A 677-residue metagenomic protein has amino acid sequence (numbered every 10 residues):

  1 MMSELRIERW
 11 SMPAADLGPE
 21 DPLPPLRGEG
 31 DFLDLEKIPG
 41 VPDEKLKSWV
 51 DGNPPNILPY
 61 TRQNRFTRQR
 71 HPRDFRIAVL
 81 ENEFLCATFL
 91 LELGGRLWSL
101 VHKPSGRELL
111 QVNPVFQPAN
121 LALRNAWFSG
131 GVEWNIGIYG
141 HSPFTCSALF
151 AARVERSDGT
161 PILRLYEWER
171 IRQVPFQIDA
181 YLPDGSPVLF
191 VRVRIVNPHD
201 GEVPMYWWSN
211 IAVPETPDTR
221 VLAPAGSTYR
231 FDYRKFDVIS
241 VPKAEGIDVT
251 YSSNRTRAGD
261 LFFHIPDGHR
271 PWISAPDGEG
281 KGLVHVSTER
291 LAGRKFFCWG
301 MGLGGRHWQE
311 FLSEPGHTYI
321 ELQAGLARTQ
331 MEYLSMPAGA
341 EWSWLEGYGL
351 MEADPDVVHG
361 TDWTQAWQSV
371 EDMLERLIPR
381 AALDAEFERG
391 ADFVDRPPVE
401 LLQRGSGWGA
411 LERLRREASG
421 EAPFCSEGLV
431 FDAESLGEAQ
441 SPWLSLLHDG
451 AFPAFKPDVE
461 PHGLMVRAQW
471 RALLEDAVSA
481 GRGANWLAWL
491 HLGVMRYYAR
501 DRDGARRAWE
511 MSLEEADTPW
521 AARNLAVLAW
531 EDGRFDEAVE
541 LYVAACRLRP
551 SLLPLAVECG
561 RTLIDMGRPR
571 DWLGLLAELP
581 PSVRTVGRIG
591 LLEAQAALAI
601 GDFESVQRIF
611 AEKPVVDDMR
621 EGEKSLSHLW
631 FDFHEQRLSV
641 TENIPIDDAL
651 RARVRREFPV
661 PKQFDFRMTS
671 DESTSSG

Functional and structural regions predicted by a protein language model:
M2-L46, A78, L85, E92 (+10 more regions): A contiguous, surface-exposed recognition patch within enzymatic or periplasmic domains that forms
D43-E81, S129-V188, P217, L303-E332: Extended, loop-rich substrate-binding clefts of extracytoplasmic carbohydrate-active enzymes
T67-Q69, E81, A87-S105, L165-T216 (+2 more regions): Acidic, contiguous internal or C-terminal segments within carbohydrate-active enzymes that form a structured patch used
A78-E83, F89, A152, V193 (+1 more regions): Short Pro-Gly-centered flexible turn/kink motifs
